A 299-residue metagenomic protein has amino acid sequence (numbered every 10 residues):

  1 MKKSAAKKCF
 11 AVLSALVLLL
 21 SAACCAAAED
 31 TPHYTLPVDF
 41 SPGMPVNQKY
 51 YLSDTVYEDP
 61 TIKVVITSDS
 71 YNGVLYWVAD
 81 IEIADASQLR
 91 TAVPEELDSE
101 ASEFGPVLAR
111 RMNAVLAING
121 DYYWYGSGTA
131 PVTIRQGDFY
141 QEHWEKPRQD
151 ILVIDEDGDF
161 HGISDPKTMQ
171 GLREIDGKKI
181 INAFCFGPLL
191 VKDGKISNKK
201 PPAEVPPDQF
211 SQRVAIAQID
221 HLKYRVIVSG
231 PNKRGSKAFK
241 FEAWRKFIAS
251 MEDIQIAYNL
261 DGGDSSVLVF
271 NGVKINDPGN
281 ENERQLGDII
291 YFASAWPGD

Functional and structural regions predicted by a protein language model:
M1-D30: Gram-positive cell-envelope targeting signals
A28-I151, F160-G162: Zymogen propeptides
V93-E100, D165-G171, S229-R234: Short, solvent-exposed aromatic-acidic interface loops
S99-E103, G171-G177, G235-E242: A short, polar/proline- and glycine-enriched secondary-structure boundary/capping micro-motif
Y123-P207: Active-site-adjacent helix-turn-beta-strand microarchitecture at beta-sheet edges that either contains or buttresses
S127-K146, I154, K199-D220, Y224-L260 (+1 more regions): Conserved, well-ordered active-site substructure
